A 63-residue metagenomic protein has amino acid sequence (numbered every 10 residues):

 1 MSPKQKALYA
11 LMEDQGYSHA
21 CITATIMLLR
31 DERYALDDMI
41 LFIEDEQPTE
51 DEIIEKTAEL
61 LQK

Functional and structural regions predicted by a protein language model:
M1-L28: N-terminal acidic leader/helix
D31: Major-groove DNA-recognition helix of helix-turn-helix-type DNA-binding domains
L36-K63: Long, compositionally biased
